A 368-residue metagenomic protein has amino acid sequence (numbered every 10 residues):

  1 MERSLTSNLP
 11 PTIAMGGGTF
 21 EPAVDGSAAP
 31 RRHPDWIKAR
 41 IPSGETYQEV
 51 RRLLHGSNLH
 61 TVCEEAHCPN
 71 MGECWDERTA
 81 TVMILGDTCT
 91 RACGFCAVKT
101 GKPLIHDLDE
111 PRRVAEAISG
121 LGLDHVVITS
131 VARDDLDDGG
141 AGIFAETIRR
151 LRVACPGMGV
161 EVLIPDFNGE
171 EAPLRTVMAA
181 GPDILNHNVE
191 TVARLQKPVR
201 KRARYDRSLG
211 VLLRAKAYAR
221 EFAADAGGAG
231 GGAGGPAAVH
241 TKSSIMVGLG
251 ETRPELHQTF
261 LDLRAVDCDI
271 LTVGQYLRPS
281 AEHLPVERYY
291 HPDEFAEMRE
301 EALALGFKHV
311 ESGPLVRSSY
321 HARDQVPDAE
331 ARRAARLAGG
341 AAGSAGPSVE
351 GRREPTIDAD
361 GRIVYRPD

Functional and structural regions predicted by a protein language model:
M1-T81, E116, E146-G157, A179-A180 (+3 more regions): Auxiliary Fe-S-binding modules of radical SAM enzymes
S27-I37, E73-E110: Canonical Radical SAM [4Fe-4S] cluster-binding loop centered on the CxxxCxxC motif and its immediate flanking residues
P69, T90, A193: Nucleotide phosphate-binding site architecture
I84-L85, V162, S312: Small/polar loops that bind or transfer phosphate-bearing groups
A92, L136, L195, A281 (+1 more regions): Glycine/Thr-rich phosphate-binding loops of Rossmann-like dinucleotide-binding domains
A97-R113, I118-K216, K242, I270-T272: Core AdoMet radical
